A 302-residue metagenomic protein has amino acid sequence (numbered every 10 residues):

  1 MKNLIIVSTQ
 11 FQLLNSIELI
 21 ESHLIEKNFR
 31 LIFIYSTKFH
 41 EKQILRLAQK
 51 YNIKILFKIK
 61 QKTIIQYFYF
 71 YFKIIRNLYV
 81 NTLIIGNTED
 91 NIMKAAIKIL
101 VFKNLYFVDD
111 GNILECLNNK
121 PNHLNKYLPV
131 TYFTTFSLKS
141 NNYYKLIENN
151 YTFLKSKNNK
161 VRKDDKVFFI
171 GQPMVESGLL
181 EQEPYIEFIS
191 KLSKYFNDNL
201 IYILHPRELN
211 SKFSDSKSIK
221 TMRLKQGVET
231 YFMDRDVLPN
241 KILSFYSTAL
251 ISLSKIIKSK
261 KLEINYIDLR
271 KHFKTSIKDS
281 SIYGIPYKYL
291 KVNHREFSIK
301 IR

Functional and structural regions predicted by a protein language model:
L4-L124, L250: Active-site and donor-binding regions of nucleotide-sugar-utilizing enzymes
T37-L45, N91-M93, L114-C116, S177-L179 (+2 more regions): Short, charged/polar "capping" segments at the starts of alpha-helices and the immediately preceding loops
I44-K58, V101-Y106, K120-F133, D165-V167 (+4 more regions): Active-site regions of enzymes building and remodeling cell-envelope glycoconjugates
F57-K60, G86-E89, L105-I113, D165-V175 (+2 more regions): Short loop/turn segments at strand-loop or loop-helix junctions that form parts of catalytic or ligand-binding pockets
V108-P173: A nucleotide-sugar donor-handling region in carbohydrate enzymes
F168-E208: Conserved catalytic-core segment of nucleotide-activated headgroup transferases in glycan assembly
R207-I257: Donor nucleotide-activated moiety binding/catalytic core segment of transferases that use nucleotide-activated donors
L250-R302: Catalytic binding pocket for nucleotide-activated donors in carbohydrate/polymer assembly enzymes
